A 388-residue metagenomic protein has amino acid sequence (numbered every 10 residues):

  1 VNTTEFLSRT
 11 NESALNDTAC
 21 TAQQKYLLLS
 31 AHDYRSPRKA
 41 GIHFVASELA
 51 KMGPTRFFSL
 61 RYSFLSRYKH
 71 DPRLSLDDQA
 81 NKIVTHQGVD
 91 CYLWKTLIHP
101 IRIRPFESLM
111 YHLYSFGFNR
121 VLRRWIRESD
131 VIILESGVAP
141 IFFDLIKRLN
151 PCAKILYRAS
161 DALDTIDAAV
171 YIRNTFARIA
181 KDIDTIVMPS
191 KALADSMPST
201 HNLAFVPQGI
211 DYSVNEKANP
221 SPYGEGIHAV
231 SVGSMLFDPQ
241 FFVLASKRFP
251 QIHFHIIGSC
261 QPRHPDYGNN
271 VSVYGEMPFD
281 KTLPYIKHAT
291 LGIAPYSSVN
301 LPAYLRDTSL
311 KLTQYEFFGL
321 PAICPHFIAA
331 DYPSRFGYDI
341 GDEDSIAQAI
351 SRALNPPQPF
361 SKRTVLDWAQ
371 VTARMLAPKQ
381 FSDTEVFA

Functional and structural regions predicted by a protein language model:
V45, F116-S129, L145-R148, A162-I186: Membrane-proximal helix-turn-helix segments that form the acceptor-binding/catalytic region of lipid-linked
R102-H112, N119-A139: Short N-terminal targeting/anchoring amphipathic segment
M110-Y111, D211-H288, L312, I340: Conserved catalytic-core segment of nucleotide-activated headgroup transferases in glycan assembly
D164, I183-L203, D331-Y332: A short, active-site helix/loop in glycosyltransferases that binds the activated sugar's phosphate group
A192, V206-Y212: Carbohydrate-associated surface elements
K287-L305, I323: Acidic donor-binding loop of glycosyltransferase active sites
Q314-C324: Short hydrophobic beta-strand element within catalytic cores of glycosyltransferases and related nucleotide-activated
D344, Q348-A388: A charged, aromatic-enriched C-terminal amphipathic alpha-helix characteristic of glycosyltransferases across folds
